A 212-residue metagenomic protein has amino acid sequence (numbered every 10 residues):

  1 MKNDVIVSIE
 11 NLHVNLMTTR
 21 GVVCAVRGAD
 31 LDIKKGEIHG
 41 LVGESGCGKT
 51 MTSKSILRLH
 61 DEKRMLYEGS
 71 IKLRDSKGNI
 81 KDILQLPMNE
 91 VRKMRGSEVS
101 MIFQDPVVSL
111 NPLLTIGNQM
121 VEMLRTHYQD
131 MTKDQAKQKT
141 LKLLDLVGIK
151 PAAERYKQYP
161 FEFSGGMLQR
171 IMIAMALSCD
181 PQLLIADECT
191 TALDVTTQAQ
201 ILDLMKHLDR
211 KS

Functional and structural regions predicted by a protein language model:
V42-G43: The feature captures the beta-strand-to-loop junction immediately N-terminal to the Walker
C47, S212: Conserved small/polar residues in nucleotide/adenosyl-binding loops
K77-S100, T126: ABC ATPase NBD coupling module
M120, I173, T197, I201: Hydrophobic anchor residue at the start of the ABC signature
D134-E154, H207: Conserved ABC ATPase "signature" region
S178-Q182: A short, proline-enriched helix->beta-strand linker immediately N-terminal to the Walker B motif in ABC-type P-loop
